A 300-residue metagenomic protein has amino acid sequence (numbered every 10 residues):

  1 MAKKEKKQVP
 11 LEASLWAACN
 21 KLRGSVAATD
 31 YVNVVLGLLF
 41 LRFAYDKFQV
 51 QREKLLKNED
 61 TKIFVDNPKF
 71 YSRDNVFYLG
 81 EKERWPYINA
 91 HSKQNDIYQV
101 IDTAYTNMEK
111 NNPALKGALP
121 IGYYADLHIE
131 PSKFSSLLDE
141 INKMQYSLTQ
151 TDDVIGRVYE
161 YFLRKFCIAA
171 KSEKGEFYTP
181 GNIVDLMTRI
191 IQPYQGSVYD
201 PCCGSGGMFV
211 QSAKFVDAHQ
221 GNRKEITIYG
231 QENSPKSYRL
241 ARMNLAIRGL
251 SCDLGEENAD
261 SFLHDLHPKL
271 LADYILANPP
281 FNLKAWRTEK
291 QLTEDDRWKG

Functional and structural regions predicted by a protein language model:
M1-Y194, D253-L266: Non-catalytic, mostly N-terminal accessory regions of nucleic-acid modification and defense proteins
L11, E294-D295: Intrinsic disorder/low-complexity signal
E173-A277, N282-L292, W298: Conserved S-adenosyl-L-methionine
